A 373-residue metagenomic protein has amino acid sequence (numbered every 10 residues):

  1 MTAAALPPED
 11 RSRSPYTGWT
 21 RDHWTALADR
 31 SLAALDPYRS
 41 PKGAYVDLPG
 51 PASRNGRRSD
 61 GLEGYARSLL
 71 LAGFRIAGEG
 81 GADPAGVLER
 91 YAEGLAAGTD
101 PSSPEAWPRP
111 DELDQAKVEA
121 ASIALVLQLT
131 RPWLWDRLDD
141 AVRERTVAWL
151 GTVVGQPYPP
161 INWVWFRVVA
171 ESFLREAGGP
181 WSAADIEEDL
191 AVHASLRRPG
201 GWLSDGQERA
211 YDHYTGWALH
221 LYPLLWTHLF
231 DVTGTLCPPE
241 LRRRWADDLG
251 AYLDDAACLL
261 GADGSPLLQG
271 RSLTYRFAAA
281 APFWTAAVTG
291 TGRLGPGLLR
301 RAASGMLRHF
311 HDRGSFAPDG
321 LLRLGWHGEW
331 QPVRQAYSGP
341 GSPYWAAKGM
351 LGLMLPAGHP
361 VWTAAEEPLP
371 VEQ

Functional and structural regions predicted by a protein language model:
T2-E63, E89-G94: Low-complexity, Ser/Thr/Pro/Gly-enriched N-terminal "stalk/linker" regions
R54-R58, D212, P239-R242, A246 (+4 more regions): Hydrophobic alpha-helical scaffolding
G61-L62, L71-R75, P84, L88-A287: Aromatic-lined, polymer-binding surfaces characteristic of secreted/periplasmic polysaccharide-degrading enzymes
G80-A82: Membrane-interface helix-boundary motifs at transmembrane edges
A287-Q373: Extended polysaccharide-engagement surfaces of secreted carbohydrate-active enzymes
